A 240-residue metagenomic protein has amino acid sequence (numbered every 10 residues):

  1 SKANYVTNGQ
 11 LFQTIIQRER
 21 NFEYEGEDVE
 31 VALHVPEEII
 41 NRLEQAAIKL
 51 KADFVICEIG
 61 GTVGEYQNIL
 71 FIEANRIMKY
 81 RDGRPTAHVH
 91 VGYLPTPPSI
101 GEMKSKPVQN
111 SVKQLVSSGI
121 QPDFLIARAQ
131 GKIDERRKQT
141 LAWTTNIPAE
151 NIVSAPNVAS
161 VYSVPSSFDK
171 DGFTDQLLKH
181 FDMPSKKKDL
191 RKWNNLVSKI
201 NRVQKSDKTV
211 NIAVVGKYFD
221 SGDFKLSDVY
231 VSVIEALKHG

Functional and structural regions predicted by a protein language model:
S1-G240: Flexible phosphate-sensing "switch/lid" loops adjacent to ATP/NTP-binding sites across phosphate-transfer
